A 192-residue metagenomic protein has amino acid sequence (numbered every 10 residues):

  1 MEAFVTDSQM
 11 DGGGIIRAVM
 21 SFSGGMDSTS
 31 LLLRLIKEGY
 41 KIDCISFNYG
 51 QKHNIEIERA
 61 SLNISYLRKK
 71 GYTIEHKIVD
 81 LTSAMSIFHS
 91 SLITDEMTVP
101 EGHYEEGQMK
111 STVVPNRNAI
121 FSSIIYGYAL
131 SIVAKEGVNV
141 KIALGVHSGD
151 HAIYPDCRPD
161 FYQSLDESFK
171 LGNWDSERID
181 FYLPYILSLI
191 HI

Functional and structural regions predicted by a protein language model:
E2-I190: ATP-dependent adenylation/nucleotidyltransferase module used to activate substrates
